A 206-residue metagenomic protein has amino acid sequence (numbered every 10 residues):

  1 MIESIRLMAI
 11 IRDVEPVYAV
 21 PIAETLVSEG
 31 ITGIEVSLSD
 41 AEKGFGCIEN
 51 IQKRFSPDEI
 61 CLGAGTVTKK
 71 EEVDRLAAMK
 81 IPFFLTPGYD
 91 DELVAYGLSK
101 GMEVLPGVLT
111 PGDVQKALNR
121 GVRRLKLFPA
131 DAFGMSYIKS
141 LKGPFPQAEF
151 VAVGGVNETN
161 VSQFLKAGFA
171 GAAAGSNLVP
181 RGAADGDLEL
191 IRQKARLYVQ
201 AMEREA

Functional and structural regions predicted by a protein language model:
M1-M79, Y89, S99, Q147 (+2 more regions): Conserved N-terminal beta1-alpha1 strand-loop-helix module at the mouth
R6-I11, I34-V36, L62-G65, F84-T86 (+4 more regions): Hydrophobic faces of well-ordered beta-strands that scaffold small-molecule active sites in alpha/beta enzyme cores
V27-T32, F55-D58, A77-F84, L98-L105 (+3 more regions): Glycine-enriched alpha-helix->loop->beta-strand junction motifs that scaffold or abut catalytic
K69-M79, G112-R120, Y137, V156-A172: Catalytic cores of alpha/beta
F83-L93, F128-G134, G168-L188: Glycine-rich phosphate-binding active-site loops on the catalytic face of alpha/beta enzymes
D90-A132: Histidine/lysine/aspartate-rich catalytic loop segments that bind and position anionic ligands
L93-L98, Q115-R120, M135-S140, N160-S162 (+1 more regions): Short, charged, surface-exposed secondary-structure boundary motifs
Y137-K139, G143-V151: Shared catalytic-loop signature of beta/alpha-barrel
